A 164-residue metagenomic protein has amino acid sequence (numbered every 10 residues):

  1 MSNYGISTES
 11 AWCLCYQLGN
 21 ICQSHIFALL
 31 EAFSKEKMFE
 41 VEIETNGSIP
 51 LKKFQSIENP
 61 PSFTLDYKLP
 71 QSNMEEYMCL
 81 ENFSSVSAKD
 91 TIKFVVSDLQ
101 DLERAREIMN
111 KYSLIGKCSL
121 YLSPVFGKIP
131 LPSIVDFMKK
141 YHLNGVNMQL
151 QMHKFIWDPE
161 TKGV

Functional and structural regions predicted by a protein language model:
M1-P60: Conserved Radical SAM active-site core
T8, Q55-S72, F137-M152, K162: Structural recognition of alpha->loop->beta junctions
L14, V41-I43, F63-L65, I92-F94 (+2 more regions): Hydrophobic faces of well-ordered beta-strands that scaffold small-molecule active sites in alpha/beta enzyme cores
G19-I21, N46-S48, K68-P70, V95-S97 (+2 more regions): Active-site beta-loop-alpha junctions enriched in small/polar residues
K53, S72-L80, D158: Short, charged, surface-exposed secondary-structure boundary motifs
F54-N59, L80-K89, M109-K117: Short, conserved loop/helix-junction motifs that constitute active-site signature segments in enzyme catalytic cores
F63-L65, M74-D90, S97: A short alpha/beta connector and helix-capping loop motif
D98-V164: Auxiliary Fe-S-binding modules of radical SAM enzymes
